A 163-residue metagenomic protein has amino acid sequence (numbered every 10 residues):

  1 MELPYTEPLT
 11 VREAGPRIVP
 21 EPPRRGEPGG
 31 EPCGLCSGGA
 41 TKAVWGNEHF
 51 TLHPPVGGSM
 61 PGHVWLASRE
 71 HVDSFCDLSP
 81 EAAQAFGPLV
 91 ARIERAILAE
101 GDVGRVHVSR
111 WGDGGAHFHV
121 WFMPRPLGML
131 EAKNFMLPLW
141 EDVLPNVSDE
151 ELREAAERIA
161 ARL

Functional and structural regions predicted by a protein language model:
M1-L66: Active-site microenvironments that recognize anionic phosphate/pyrophosphate groups
M1-V19, P126-L163: C-terminal helix-cap and adjacent tail motif
E48-F50, G104, A116: Short beta-strand or tight-loop elements that sit immediately N-terminal to catalytic metal-binding acidic residues
P55-G57, R69-H71, W111: Histidine- and/or cysteine-centered catalytic micro-motif in compact active-site loops
V64-G87, W140-S148: Short histidine-centered catalytic/ligand-binding loop motif
S79-G104: A long amphipathic alpha-helix within ATP-dependent nucleotide-binding catalytic cores
G101-G114: A short glycine-rich, hydrophobically flanked beta-strand micro-motif that places a catalytic Asp/Glu for divalent metal
F118-R125: A short beta-strand motif that forms the metal-chelation/ATP-contact edge of phosphoryl-transfer active sites
